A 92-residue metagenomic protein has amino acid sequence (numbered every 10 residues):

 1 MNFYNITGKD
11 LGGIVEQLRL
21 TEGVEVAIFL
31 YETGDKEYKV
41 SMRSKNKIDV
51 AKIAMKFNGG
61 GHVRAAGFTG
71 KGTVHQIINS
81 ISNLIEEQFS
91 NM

Functional and structural regions predicted by a protein language model:
M1-F57, G61-M92: Hydrophobic helix-and-loop "lid/oligomerization" segment in the mid-to-C-terminal part of catalytic domains
